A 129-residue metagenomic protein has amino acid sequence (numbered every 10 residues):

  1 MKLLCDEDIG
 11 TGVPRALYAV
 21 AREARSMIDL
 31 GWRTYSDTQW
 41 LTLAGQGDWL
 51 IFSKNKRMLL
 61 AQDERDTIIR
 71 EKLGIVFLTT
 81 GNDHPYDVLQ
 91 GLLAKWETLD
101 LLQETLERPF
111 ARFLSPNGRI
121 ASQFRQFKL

Functional and structural regions predicted by a protein language model:
M1, G47-D48, L73, R108-P109: Short, surface-exposed beta-edge/turn micro-motifs
M1-Q39, L43-Q46: Long, hydrophobic N-terminal alpha-helical segment
D6-E7, K54, L78: Active-site-adjacent beta-strand anchor residues
M27-T34, K56-R57, T79-D83: Short, acidic/turn-prone active-site loops that include or flank metal/cofactor- and phosphate-binding residues
D37, G45-E64: Acidic, metal-binding active-site segment of PIN/NYN-like and related structure-specific nucleases
L59-W96: Mid-chain, well-packed structural core segment of small domains
T98-L129: Charged phosphate-binding loop/patch that engages nucleotide di/tri-phosphates or the phosphate backbone of nucleic
